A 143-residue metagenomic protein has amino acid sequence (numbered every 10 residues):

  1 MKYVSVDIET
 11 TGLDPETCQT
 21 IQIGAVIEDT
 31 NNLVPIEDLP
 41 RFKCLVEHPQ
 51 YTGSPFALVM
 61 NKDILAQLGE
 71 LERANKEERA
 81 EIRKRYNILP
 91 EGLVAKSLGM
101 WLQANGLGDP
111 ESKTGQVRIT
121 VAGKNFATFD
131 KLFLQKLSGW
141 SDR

Functional and structural regions predicted by a protein language model:
K2-V4, T11-K124: Conserved non-catalytic scaffold segment of RNase H-like nuclease domains
D7-E9, D130: Acidic active-site catalytic centers that drive phospho-/nucleotidyl reactions and related ester hydrolyses
G106-P110, T128-R143: Substrate-recognition/cap helix-loop segment adjacent to the acidic, metal-dependent catalytic center of Asp-based
